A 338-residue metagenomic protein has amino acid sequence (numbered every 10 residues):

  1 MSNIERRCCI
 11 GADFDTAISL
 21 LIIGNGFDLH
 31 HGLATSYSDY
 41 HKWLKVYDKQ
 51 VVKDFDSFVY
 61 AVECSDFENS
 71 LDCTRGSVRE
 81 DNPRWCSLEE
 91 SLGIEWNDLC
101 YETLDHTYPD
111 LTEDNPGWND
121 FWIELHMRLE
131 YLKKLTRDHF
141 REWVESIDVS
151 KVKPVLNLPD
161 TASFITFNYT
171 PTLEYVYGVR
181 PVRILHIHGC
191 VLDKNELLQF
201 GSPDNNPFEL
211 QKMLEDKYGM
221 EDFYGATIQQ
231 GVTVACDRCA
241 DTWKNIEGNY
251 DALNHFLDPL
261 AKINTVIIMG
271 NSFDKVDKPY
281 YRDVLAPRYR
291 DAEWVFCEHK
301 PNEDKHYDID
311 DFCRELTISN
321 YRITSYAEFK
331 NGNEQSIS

Functional and structural regions predicted by a protein language model:
S2-S19, H31, T35, D39 (+4 more regions): Active-site periphery "cap/insert" segments of enzyme catalytic domains
D28: Short acidic, Gly/Ser-rich segments with clustered Asp/Glu that frequently serve as metal-coordination loops in enzyme
K45, K49, D204-L210: Internal, charge-rich low-complexity segments
V52, S202-D204, L214: Membrane-interface amphipathic segments in extracytoplasmic regions
L197-P207, N333-S338: Short, surface-exposed amphipathic charged segments that create phosphate/polyanion-binding patches used for binding
F208-A261: Acidic, metal/cofactor-coordinating or nucleic-acid-engaging core segments within structured domains
F256-P259, P279-R288, A292-S338: C-terminal regions of proteins
